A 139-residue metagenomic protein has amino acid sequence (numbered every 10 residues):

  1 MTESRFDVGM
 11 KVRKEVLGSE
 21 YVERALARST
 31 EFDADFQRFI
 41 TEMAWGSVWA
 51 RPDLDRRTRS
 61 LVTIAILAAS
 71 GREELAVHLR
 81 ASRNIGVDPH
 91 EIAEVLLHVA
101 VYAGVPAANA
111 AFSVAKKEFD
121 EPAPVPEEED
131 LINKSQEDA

Functional and structural regions predicted by a protein language model:
M1-R57, R80, N84, N109-A139: Acidic, glycine/proline-rich low-complexity segments that act as flexible tails and inter-domain linkers
E31-F32, A68-A69, I85, H98-V105: A short structural micro-motif
I40-A44, L61-I66, V95-A100, A111: Short alpha-helical scaffolding segments that buttress acidic/His motifs in well-ordered protein cores
D53-R59, P89-A93: Short, low-complexity cationic-aromatic patches
L54, L61, I66-R72: Helical "substrate-binding/catalytic lid" subdomain of Rossmann-like NAD(P)-dependent dehydrogenases/reductases
A68-A93: Mid-chain, well-packed structural core segment of small domains
E74, V105-P106: Substrate/cofactor-recognition hotspot
